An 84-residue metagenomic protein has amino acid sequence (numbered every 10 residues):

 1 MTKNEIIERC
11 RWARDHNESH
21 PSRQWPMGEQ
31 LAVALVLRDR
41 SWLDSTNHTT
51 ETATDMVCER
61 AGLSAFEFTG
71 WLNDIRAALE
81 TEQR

Functional and structural regions predicted by a protein language model:
M1-R23: Short terminal alpha-helical segments
T2, D15, A32, R60-A61: Alpha-helical interaction segments
K3, G28-V33, T50, F68: Short runs of predominantly hydrophobic/aromatic residues within well-ordered alpha helices that form helix-helix
E5, E18, L35-V36, S64: Intrinsically disordered, low-complexity regions enriched in Ser/Pro/Gly/Gln/His and often acidic
E5-C10, A34, M56, L72: General helical secondary-structure elements
S19-Q24, S45-R84: Polybasic, proline/glycine-rich intrinsically disordered low-complexity segments
Q30-W42: Short, hydrophobic/amphipathic alpha-helical patches that form generic packing surfaces within helical domains
